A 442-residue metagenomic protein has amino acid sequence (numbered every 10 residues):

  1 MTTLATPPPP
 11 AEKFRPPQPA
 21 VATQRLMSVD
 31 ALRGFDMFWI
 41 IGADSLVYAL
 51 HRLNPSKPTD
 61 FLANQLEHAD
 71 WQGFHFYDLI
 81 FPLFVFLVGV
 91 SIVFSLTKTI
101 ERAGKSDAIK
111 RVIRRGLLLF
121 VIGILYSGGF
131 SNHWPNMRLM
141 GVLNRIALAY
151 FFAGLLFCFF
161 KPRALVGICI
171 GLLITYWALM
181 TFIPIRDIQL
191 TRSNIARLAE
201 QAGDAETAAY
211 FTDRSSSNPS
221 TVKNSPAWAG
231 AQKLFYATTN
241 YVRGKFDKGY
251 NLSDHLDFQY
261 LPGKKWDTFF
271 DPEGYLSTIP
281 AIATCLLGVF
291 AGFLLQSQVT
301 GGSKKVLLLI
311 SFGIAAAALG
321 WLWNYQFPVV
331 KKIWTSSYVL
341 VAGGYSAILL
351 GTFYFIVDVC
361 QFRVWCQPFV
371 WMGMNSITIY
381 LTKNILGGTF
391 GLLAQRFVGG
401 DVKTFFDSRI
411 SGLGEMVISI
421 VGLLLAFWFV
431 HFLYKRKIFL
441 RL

Functional and structural regions predicted by a protein language model:
T2-L442: Alpha-helical transmembrane segments and their immediate juxtamembrane cytosolic regions
